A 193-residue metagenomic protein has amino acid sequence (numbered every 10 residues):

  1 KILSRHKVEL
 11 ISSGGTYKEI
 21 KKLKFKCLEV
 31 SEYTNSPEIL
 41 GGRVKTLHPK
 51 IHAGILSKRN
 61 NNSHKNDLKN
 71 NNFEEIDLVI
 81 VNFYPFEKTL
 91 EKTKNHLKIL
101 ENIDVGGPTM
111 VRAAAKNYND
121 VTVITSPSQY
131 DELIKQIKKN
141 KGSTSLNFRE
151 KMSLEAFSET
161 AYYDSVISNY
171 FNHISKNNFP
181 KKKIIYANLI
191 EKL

Functional and structural regions predicted by a protein language model:
R5-V8, K22-K26, P49-H52, F73-L78 (+8 more regions): Short coil/turn connectors at secondary-structure junctions
E9, S13, H48, N61 (+6 more regions): Generic structural signal for well-ordered, non-membrane alpha-helical segments in soluble metabolic enzymes
E9-G14, C27-E32, S57, I80-V81 (+3 more regions): General beta-strand structural signal in soluble alpha/beta enzymes
G15-F86: Glycine-rich nucleotide/cofactor/substrate-binding loop typically near the N-terminus or early in the first domain
K21-F25, E32, E38-G42, D67 (+5 more regions): Short acidic, glycine/serine/threonine-rich loops at helix termini
L78-E101, V105-T144: A short, charged helix-loop
E132-Q136, K141-L193: Active-site loops and adjacent core secondary-structure elements that bind or stabilize anionic groups
